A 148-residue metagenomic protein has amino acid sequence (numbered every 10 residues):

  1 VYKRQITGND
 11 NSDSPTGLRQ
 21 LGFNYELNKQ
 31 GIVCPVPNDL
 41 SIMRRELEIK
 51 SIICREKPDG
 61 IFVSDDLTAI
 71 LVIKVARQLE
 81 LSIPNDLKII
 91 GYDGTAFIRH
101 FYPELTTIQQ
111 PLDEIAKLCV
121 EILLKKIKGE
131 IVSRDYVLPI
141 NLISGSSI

Functional and structural regions predicted by a protein language model:
Y2-I148: Bacterial carbohydrate/catabolite-sensing allosteric modules
